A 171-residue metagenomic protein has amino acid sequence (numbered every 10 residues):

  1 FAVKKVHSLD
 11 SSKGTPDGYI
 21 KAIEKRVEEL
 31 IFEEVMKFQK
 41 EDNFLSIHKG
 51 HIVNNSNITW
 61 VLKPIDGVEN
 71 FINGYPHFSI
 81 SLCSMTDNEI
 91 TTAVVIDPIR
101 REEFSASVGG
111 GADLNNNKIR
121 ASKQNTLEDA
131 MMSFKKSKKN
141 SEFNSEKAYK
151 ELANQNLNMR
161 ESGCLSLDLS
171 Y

Functional and structural regions predicted by a protein language model:
F1-I65, K147: N-terminal subdomain of lithium-sensitive/metallo-dependent phosphomonoesterases centered on the IMPase/IPPase/PAP
K25, P64-G67, P98, S162 (+1 more regions): Generic detector of well-ordered alpha-helical packing
N54-D113: DPxDG-like acidic metal-binding loop motif
T91, I119-A121: Short, isolated positions in well-ordered beta-strands
A121-Y171: An extended, acidic
